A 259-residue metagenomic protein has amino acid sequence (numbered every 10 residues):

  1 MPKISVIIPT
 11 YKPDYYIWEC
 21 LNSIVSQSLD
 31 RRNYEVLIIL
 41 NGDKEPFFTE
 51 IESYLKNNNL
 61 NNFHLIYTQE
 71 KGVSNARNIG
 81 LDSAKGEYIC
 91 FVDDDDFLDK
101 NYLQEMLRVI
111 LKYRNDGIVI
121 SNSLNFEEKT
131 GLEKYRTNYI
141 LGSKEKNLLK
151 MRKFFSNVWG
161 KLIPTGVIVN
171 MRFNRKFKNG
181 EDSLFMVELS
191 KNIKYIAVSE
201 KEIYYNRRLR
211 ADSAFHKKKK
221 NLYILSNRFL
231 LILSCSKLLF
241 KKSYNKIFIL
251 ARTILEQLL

Functional and structural regions predicted by a protein language model:
M1, N22, K178, L184 (+1 more regions): C-terminal subregions of glycosyltransferases and related glycan-biosynthesis enzymes
I4-Y16, C20, Q27, I39-N41: A conserved hydrophobic helix/loop-capping motif in glycosyltransferases and polysaccharide synthases
L21-Y67: Acidic donor-binding segment of Leloir-type glycosyltransferases
N57-L60, D99-V167, R172: Flexible acidic/His/Gly-enriched loops in nucleotide-sugar-dependent glycosyltransferase catalytic domains
Y67-A84: Glycine-rich, basic loop-to-helix element that forms the pyrophosphate-binding segment of sugar-nucleotide handling
I89: Short aromatic/hydrophobic "clamp" motif used to bind/position activated sugar donors
D93-F97: The conserved acidic donor/metal-binding loop of glycosyltransferases
E145-K219: Conserved nucleotide-sugar donor-binding catalytic segment
